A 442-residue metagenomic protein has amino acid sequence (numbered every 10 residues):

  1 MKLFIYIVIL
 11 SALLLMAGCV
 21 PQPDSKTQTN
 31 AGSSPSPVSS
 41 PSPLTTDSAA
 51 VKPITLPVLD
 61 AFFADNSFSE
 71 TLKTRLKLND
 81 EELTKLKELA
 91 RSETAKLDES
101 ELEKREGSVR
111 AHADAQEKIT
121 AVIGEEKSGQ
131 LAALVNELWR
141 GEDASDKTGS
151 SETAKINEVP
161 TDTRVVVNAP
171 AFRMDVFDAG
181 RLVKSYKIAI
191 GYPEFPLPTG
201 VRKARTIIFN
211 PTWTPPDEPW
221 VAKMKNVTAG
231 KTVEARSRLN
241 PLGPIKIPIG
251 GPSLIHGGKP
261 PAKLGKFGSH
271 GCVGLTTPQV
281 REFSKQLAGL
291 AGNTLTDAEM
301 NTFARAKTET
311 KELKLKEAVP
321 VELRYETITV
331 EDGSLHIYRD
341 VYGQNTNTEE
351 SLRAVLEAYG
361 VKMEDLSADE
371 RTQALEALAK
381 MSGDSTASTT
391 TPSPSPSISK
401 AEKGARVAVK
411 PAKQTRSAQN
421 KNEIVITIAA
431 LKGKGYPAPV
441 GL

Functional and structural regions predicted by a protein language model:
M1-I5: Positively charged n-region of N-terminal signal peptides that target proteins for export
I7-M16: Bacterial N-terminal signal peptides
C19-L442: N-terminal pre-domains immediately preceding structured catalytic cores
